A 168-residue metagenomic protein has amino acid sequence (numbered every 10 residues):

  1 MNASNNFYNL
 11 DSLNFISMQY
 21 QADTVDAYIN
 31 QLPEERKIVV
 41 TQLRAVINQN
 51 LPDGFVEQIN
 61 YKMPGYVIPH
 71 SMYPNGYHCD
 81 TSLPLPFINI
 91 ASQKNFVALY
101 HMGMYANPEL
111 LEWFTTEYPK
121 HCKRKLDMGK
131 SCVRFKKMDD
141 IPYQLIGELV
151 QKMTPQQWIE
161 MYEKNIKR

Functional and structural regions predicted by a protein language model:
A3-R168: Charge-dense, helix-prone N-terminal extensions
